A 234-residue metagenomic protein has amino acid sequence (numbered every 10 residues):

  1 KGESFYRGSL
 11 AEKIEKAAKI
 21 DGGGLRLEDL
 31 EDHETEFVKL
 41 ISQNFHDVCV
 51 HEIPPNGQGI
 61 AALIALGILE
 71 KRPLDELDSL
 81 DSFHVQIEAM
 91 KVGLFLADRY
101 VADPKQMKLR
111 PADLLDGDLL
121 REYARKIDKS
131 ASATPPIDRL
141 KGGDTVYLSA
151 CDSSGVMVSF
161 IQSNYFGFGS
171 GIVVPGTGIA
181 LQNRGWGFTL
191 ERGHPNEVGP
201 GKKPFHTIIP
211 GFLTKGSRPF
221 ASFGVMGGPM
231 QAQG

Functional and structural regions predicted by a protein language model:
K1, Y6, L10, I14 (+4 more regions): Stable alpha-helical elements in mature extracytoplasmic
K1-P55, A124-P136, L140, D152: Accessory "access/gating" subregions that flank catalytic or transport cores
E3-F5, I20, H51-G59, D75-F83 (+7 more regions): Hydrophobic alpha-helical scaffolding
G24-R26, V156-A221, P229, Q233: Active-site rim segments in enzyme catalytic domains, especially the processed small/beta chain of N-terminal
F37, G142-T145, H206-I208: Short, small/polar residue-rich loop motifs at catalytic or cofactor-binding pockets
I41-Q43, G67, I209-T214: Short beta-strand elements
V48-P55, A61-I68, M157-I161, P210 (+1 more regions): Short, well-ordered beta-strand elements
R72-N164, T177, R184: Internal maturation/activation junctions in enzymes
